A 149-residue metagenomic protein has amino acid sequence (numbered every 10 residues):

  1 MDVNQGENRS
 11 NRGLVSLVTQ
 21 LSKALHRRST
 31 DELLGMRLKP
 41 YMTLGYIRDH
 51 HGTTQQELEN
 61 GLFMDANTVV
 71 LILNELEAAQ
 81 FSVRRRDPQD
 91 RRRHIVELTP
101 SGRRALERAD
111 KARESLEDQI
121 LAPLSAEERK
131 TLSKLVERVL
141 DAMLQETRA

Functional and structural regions predicted by a protein language model:
M1-E7, E127-A149: C-terminal regulatory/oligomerization modules of transcriptional regulators
M1-G35: N-terminal leader segment of winged-helix/HTH proteins
R12-S16, M36-G45, N67: Short alpha-helical elements of helix-turn-helix
T19-S22, G45-D49, D110, E137: Short, locally clustered residues in the helix-turn-helix/winged-helix DNA-binding domain
H26, N74-E137: Charged, amphipathic alpha-helical coiled-coil/dimerization segments
H50-T54: Short capping segments at the starts of secondary-structure elements
Q55-Q56, N67, N74, H94: Residues within helix-turn-helix
E59: The alpha-helix within a helix-turn-helix
